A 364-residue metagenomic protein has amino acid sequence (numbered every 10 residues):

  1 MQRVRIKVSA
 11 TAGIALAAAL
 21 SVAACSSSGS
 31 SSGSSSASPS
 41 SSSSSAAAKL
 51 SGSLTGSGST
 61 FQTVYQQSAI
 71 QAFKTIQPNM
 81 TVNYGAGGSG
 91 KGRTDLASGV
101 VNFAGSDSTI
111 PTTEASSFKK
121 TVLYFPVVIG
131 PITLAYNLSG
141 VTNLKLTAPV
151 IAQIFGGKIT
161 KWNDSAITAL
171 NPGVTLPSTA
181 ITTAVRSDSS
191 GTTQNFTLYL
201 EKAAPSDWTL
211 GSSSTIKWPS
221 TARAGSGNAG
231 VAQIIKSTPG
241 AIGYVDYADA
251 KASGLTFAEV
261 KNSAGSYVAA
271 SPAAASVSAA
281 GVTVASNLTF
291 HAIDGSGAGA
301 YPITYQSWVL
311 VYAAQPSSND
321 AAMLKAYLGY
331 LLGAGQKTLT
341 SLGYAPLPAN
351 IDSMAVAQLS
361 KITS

Functional and structural regions predicted by a protein language model:
Q2-V8, S26-S364: Flexible loop/hinge segments at secondary-structure junctions
K7-A17: Sec-dependent N-terminal signal peptides
A19-A24: C-terminal motif of bacterial Sec signal peptides marking the signal peptidase cleavage site
